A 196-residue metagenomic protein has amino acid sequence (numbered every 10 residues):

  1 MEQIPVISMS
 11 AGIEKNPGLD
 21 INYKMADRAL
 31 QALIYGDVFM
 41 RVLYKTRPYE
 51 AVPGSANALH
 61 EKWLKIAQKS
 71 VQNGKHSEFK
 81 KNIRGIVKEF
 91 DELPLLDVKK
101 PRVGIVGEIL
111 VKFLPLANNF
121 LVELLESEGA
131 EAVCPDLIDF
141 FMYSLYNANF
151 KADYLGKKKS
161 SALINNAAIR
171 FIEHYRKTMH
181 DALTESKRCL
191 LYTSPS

Functional and structural regions predicted by a protein language model:
M1-D20: Trp/Phe/Arg-rich N-terminal binding region typifying the photolyase-homology
Y23-L191: A charged, amphipathic alpha-helical module
Y192-S196: Conserved small/polar residues in nucleotide/adenosyl-binding loops
